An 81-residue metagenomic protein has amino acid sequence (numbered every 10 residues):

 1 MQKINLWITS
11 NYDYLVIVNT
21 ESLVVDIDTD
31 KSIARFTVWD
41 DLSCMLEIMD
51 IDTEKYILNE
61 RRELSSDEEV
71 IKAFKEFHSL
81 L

Functional and structural regions predicted by a protein language model:
M1-T29, I51-E68: Negatively charged, low-complexity tracts enriched in Asp/Glu with abundant Ser/Thr
S22-V24, I33, S43: Broad gene-expression machinery/nucleic-acid interaction feature
T29-R35: Charged, amphipathic alpha-helical segments
T37-D41: Short beta-strand micro-motifs enriched in acidic
S43-T53: Amphipathic beta-strand/beta-sheet edge segments enriched in Tyr/Trp
L64-L81: Amphipathic alpha-helical binding modules
